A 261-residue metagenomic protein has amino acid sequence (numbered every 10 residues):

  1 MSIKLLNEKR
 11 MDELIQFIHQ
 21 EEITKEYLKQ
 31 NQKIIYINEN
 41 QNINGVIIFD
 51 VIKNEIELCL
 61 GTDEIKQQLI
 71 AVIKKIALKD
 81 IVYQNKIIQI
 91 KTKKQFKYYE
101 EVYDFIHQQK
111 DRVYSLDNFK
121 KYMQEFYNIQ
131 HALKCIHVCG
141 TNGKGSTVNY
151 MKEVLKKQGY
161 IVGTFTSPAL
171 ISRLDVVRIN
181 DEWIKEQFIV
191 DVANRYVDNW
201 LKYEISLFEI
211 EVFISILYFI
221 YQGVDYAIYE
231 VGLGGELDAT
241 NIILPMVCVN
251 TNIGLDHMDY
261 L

Functional and structural regions predicted by a protein language model:
M1-K25: Short amphipathic alpha-helix that is part of the acyltransferase structural core
E22-N31, Y114-D117, I205: A short, aromatic/hydrophobic, helix- or strand-capping loop or linear motif that either lines the entrance/gate
L28-Q68: Conserved donor-binding loop and adjoining core beta-sheet/short helix segment in diverse acyl/aminoacyl transferases
K53-K94: Acyl-donor binding region in acyl/amide transferases
E57-C59, C139, G163, C248: Short, well-ordered beta-strand segments
Q95-G140, T147-N149, E153-Q158, F165: Short functional linear segments
M123-H131, K157-I243, L255-L261: ATP-dependent carboxylate-amine ligase catalytic core
V247-G254: Conserved beta-strand/loop subsegment of P-loop NTPase cores
